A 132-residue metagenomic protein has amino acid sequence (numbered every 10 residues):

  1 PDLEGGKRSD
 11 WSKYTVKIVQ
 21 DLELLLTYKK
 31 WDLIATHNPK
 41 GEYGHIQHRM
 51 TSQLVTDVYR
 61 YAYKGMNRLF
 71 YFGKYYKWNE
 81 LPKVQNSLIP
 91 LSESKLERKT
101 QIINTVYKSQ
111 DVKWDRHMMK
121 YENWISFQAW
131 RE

Functional and structural regions predicted by a protein language model:
P1-G65: Active-site beta-strand->loop->alpha-helix modules in alpha/beta enzyme cores, enriched in Gly/His/Asp(Glu)
A62-E132: The feature marks non-catalytic terminal segments
